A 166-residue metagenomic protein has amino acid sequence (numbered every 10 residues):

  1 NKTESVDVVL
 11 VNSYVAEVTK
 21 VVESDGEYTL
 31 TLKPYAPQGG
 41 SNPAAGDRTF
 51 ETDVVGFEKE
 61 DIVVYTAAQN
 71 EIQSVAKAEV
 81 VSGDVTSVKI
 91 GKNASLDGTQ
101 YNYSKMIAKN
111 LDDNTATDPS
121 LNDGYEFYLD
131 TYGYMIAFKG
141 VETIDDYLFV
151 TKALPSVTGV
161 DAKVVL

Functional and structural regions predicted by a protein language model:
N1-L166: ...the same signal can extend to comparable exposed beta-sheet modules with similar sequence chemistry even outside
